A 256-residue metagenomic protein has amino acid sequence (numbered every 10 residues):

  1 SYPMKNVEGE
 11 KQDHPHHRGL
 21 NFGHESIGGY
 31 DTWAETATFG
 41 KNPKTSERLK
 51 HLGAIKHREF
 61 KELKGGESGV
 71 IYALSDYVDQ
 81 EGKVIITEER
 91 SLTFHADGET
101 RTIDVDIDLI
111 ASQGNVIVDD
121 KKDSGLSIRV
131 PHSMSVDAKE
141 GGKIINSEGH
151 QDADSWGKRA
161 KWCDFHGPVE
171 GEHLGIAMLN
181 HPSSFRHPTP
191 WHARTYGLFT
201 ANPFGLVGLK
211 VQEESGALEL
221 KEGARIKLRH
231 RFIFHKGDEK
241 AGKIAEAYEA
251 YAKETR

Functional and structural regions predicted by a protein language model:
S1-G19, D97, D106, P182 (+2 more regions): Beta-strand-rich N-terminal accessory domains
S1-N42, G141-F165: Extracellular/lumen-exposed scaffold segments
H16-E99: Extended, loop-rich substrate-binding clefts of extracytoplasmic carbohydrate-active enzymes
F94-T102, V116-D119, E219-K221: Short, solvent-exposed beta-strand/turn "edge" segments of beta-rich domains on protein surfaces
I103-A111: Short, well-ordered beta-strand segments enriched in hydrophobic/aromatic residues
D120-W191: Active-site/ligand-binding surface loops and adjacent short beta/alpha elements that line catalytic pockets across
L179-R256: Beta-strand-rich recognition/accessory modules
